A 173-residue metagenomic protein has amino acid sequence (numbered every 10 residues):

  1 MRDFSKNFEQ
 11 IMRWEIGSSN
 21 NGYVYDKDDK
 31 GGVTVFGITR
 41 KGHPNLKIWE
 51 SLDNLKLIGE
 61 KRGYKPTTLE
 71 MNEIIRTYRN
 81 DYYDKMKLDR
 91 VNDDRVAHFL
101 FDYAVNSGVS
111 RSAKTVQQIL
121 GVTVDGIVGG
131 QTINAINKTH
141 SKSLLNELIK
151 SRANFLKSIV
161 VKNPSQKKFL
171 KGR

Functional and structural regions predicted by a protein language model:
M1-R173: Cell-wall polysaccharide-cleaving catalytic domain and substrate-binding groove, primarily in peptidoglycan/chitin
